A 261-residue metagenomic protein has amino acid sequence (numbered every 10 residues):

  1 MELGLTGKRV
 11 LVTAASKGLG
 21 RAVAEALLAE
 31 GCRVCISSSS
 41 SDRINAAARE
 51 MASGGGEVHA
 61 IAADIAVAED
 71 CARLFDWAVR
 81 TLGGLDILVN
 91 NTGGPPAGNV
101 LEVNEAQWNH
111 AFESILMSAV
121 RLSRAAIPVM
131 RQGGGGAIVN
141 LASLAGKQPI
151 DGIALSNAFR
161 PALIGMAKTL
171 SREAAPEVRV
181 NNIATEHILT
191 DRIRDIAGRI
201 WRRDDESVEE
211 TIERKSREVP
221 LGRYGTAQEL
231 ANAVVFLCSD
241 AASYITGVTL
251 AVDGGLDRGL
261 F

Functional and structural regions predicted by a protein language model:
R9, A14-G18: Conserved glycine-rich cofactor-binding loop
C71, N99-V100, N104-F112, I138 (+2 more regions): Substrate-binding pocket helix/loop in short-chain dehydrogenase/reductase
V103, P149-N157, T169: Active-site loop-to-helix junction immediately N-terminal to the catalytic Tyr of the SDR YXXXK motif in Rossmann-fold
S123, F159-R160, A167: Active-site helix of classical SDR
P128, R172-P176, S243: Alpha-helical segment proximal to the catalytic Tyr-Lys
S143: Residue(s) in the substrate-gating loop at a strand-loop-helix junction that position the organic substrate next
Q148, V235, T246-F261: Short C-terminal tail/terminal secondary-structure segment of NAD(P)H-dependent dehydrogenase/reductase domains
